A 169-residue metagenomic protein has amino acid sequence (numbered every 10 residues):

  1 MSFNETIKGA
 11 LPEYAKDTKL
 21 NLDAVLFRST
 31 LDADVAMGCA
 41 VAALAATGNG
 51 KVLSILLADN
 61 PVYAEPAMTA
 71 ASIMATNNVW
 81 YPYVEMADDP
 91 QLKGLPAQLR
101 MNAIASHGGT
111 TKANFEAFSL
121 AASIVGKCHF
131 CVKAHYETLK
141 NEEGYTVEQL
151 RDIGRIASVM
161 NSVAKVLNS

Functional and structural regions predicted by a protein language model:
M1-S169: Hydrophobic alpha-helical segments
